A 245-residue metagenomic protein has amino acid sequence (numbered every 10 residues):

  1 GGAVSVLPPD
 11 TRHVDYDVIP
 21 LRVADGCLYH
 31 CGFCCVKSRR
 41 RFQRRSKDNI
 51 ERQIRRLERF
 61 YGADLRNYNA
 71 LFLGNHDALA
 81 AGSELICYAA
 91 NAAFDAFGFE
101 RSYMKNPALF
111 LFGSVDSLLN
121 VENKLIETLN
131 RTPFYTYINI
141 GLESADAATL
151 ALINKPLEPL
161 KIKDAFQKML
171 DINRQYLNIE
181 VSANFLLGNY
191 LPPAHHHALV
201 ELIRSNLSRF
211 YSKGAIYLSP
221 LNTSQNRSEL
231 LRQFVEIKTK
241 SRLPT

Functional and structural regions predicted by a protein language model:
G1-L21, S38, D64-R66, S102: N-terminal [4Fe-4S]-dependent radical SAM core
R12-R52: Canonical Radical SAM [4Fe-4S] cluster-binding loop centered on the CxxxCxxC motif and its immediate flanking residues
D25-G26, F33-V36, L73-A78, I140-A145 (+2 more regions): Short loop/turn segments at strand-loop or loop-helix junctions that form parts of catalytic or ligand-binding pockets
R40-R41, H76-A80, V115-S117, L186-P192: Short histidine/acidic/glycine/proline-rich micro-motifs that form metal- and phosphate-coordinating active-site loops
R44-E51, S83-C87, P156-K163, P193-V200: Non-membrane alpha-helical structural segments and their capping/turn regions in soluble enzymes
D48-A63: Short microdomains enriched in Cys/His and/or Lys/Arg
R59-P159, K163-E180: Conserved SAM/AdoMet-binding glycine-rich loop
P133-S144, L160-E229, K240-P244: Conserved C-terminal portion of the radical SAM core fold that forms the substrate/S-adenosylmethionine-binding
